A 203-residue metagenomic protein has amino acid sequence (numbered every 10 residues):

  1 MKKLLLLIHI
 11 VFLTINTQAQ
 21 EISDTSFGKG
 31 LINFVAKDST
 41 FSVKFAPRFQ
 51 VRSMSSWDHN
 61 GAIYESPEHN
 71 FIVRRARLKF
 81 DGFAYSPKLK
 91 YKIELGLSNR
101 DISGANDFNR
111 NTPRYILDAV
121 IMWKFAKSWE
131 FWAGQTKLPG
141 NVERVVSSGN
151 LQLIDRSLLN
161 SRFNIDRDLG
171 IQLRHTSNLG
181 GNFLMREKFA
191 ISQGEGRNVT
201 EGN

Functional and structural regions predicted by a protein language model:
M1-I22: Bacterial Sec-dependent N-terminal signal peptides
A19-I32: Short coil-to-helix leader/linker segments, especially the first N-terminal amphipathic alpha-helix with its helix
L31-W57, E65-R197: Outer membrane beta-barrel
E201-N203: Active-site loop/helix belt of alpha/beta enzymes
